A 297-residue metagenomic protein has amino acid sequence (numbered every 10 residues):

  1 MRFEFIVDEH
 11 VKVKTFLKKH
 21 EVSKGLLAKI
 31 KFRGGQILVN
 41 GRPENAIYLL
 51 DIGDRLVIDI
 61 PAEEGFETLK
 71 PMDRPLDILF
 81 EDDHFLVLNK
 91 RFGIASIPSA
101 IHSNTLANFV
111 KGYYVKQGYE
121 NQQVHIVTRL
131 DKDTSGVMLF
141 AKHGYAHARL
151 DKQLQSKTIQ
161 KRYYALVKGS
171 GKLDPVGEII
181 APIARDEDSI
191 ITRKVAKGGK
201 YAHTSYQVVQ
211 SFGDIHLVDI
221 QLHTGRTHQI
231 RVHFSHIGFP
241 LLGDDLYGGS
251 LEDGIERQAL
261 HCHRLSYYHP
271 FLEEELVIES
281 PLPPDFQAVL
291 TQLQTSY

Functional and structural regions predicted by a protein language model:
M1-Y297: RNA pseudouridine synthases
